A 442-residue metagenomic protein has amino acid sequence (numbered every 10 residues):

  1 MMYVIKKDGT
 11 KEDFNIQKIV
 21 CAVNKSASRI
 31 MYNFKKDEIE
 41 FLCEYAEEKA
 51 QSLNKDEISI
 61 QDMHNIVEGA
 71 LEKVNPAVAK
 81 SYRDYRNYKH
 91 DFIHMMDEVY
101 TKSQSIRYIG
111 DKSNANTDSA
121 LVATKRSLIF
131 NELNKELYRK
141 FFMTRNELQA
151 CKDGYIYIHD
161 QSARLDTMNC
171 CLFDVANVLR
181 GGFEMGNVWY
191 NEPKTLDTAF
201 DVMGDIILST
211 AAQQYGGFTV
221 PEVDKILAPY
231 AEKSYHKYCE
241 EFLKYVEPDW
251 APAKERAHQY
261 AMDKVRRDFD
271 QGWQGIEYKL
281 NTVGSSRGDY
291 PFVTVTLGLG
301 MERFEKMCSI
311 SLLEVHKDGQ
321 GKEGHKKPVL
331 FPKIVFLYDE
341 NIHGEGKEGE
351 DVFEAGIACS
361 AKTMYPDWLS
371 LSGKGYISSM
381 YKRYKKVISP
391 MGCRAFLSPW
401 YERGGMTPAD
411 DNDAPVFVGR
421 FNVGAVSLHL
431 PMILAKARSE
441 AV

Functional and structural regions predicted by a protein language model:
M1-R107: Charged, amphipathic alpha-helical regulatory modules used for macromolecular assembly or allosteric control
F92, E98-V442: Conserved catalytic cores of very large enzyme subunits
